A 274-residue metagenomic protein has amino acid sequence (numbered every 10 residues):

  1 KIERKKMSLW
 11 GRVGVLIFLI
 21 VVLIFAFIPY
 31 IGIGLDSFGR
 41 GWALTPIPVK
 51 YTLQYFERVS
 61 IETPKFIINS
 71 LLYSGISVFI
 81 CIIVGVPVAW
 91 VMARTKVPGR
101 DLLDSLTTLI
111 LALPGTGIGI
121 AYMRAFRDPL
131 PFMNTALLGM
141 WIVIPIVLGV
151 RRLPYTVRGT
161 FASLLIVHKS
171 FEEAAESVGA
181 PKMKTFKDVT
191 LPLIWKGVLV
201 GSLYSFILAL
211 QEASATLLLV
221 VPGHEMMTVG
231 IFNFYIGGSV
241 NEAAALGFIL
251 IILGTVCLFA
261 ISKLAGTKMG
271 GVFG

Functional and structural regions predicted by a protein language model:
K1-K6, W90-V91, G99, F161-E172 (+4 more regions): C-terminal transmembrane helix and the adjacent membrane-cytosol boundary/short C-terminal tail of inner/organellar
K1-M7, R40, L44-L53, I61 (+5 more regions): Membrane-interfacial helix termini and adjacent extracytoplasmic/periplasmic loops of multi-pass transporters
K6-G11, S37-L44, K50-K65, L210 (+1 more regions): Interhelical loop and adjacent transmembrane-helix boundary motif in polytopic membrane transport permeases
S8-L16, P87-Y122: Cytoplasmic-entry segments and transmembrane alpha-helices of multi-pass inner-membrane transporters
V15, I20, E62-S74, A112 (+2 more regions): Loop-to-helix entry region at the N-terminal start of transmembrane alpha-helices in multi-pass membrane transporters
I17-Y30, L102, L109, V150 (+3 more regions): Transmembrane alpha-helices
I28-I31, L35-F38, I83-V88, I120 (+4 more regions): Membrane-embedded alpha-helices of multi-pass transport/permease systems
I61-R94, G99: Transmembrane alpha-helix signature in integral membrane proteins
